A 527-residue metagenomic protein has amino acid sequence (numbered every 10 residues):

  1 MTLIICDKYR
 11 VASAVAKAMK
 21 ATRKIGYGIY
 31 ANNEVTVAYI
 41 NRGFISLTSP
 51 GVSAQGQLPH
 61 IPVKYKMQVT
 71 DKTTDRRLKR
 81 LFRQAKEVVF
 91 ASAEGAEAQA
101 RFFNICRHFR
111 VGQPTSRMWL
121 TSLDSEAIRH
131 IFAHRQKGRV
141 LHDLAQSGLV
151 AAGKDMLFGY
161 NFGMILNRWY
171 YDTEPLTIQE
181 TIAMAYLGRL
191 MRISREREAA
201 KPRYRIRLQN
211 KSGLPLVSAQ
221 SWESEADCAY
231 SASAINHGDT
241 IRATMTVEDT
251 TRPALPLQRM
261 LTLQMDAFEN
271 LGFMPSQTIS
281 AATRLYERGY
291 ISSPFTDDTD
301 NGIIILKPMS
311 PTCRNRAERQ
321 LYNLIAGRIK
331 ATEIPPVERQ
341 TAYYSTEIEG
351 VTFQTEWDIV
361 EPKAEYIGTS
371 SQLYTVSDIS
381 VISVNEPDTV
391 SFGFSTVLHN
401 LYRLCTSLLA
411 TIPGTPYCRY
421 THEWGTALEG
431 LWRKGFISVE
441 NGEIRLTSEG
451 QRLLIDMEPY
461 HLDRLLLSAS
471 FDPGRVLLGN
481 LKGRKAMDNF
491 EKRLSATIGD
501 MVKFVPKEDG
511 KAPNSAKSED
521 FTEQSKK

Functional and structural regions predicted by a protein language model:
M1, Y286-P311, P336, Y344-Q354 (+2 more regions): Catalytic phosphate-handling regions of large nucleic-acid enzymes and associated NTPases
M1-M164, S370-Q372, S377-D388, G425: Intrinsically disordered, low-complexity regulatory segments
V11, K137, L141-L144, G159-N167 (+10 more regions): Intrinsically disordered or highly flexible coil/loop and linker segments, enriched in small and charged/polar residues
K17, E34-Y39, F44-T70, R80 (+6 more regions): Long, highly charged, low-complexity internal segments
F109-Q113, Q136, N161, I165 (+6 more regions): A generic secondary-structure signal for well-formed alpha-helical elements
L123-A127, M260-L261, A281-I291, F295-D297: Short, conserved phosphate-binding/catalytic loop or strand-edge motifs used in phosphoryl-/nucleotidyl-transfer
P294-I304, H422-H461: Accessory beta->alpha helical hairpin/"wing" motif in late/C-terminal subdomains of nucleic-acid enzymes
N301, L462-E508: Leucine-rich, amphipathic alpha-helical/linker segments
